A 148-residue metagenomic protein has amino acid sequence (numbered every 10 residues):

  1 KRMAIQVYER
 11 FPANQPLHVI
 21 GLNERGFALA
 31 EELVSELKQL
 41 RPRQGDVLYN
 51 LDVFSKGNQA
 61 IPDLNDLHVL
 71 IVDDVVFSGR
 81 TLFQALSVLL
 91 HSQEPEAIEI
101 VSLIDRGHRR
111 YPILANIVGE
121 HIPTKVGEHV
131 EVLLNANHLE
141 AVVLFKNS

Functional and structural regions predicted by a protein language model:
K1-S148: PRPP-associated nucleotide enzymes
